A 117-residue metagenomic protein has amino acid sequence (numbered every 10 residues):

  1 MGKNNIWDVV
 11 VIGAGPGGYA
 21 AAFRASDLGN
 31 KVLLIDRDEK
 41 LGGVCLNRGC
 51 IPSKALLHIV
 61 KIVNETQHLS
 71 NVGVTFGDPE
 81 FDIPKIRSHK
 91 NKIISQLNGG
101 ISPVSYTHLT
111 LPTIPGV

Functional and structural regions predicted by a protein language model:
G2-W7, R24-N30, D36-L109: Glycine-rich flavin
A14-G15: Glycine-rich Rossmann-fold phosphate-binding loop(s) that bind the pyrophosphate of adenine dinucleotide cofactors
G18: N-terminal Rossmann-fold NAD(P) dinucleotide-binding loop
H108-V117: Single conserved hydrophobic/aromatic residue that forms the stacking wall/gate of nucleotide- or nucleobase-binding
